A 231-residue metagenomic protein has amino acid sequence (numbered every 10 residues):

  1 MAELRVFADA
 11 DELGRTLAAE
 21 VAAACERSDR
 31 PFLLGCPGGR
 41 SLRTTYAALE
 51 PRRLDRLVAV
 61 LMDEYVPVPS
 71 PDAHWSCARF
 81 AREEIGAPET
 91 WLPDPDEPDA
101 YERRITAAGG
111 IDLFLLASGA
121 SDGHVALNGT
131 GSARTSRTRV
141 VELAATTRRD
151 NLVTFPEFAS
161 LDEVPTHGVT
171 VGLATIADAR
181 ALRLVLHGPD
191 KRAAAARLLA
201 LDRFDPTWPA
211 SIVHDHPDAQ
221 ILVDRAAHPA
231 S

Functional and structural regions predicted by a protein language model:
M1-L34: N-terminal glycine-/serine-/threonine-rich phosphate-binding loop
E26-R52: Glycine-rich N-terminal segment of FAD-binding domains in flavoprotein oxidoreductases, spanning the beta-loop-helix
R27, R52-R53, I105-G109, G168 (+2 more regions): Solvent-exposed alpha-helices and their adjacent loops that cap or buttress functional pockets in soluble metabolic
C36-S41, S118-G119, H187: Glycine-rich beta-strand-to-loop/alpha-helix junction loops that act as flexible
A47-L54, R79, T130-R139, L201: A glycine- and small-aliphatic-rich helix-loop capping segment at beta-alpha/alpha-beta transitions that lines
L54-A117: Ligand-binding beta-strand-loop-alpha-helix segment within the catalytic cores of soluble metabolic enzymes
H124-V171: Class I SAM-dependent methyltransferase SAM-binding "motif I" and its flanking Rossmann-like core
V171-A174, D178-S231: ATP/nucleoside-binding phosphotransfer catalytic cores, i.e., glycine-rich phosphate-binding loops
